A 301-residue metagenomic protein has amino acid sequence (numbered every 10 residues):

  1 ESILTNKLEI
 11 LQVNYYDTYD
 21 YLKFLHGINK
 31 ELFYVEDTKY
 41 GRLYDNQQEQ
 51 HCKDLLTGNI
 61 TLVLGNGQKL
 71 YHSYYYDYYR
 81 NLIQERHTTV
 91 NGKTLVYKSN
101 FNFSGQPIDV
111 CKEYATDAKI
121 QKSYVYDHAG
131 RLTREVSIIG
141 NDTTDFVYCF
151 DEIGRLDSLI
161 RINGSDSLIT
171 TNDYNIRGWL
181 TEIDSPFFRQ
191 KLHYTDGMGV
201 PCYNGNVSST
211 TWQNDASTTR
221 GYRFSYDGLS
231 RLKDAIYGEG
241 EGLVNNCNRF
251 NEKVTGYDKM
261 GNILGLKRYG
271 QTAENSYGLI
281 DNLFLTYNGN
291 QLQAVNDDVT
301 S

Functional and structural regions predicted by a protein language model:
K7-N14, Y19, K23-S301: Acidic/glycine-rich beta-solenoid
